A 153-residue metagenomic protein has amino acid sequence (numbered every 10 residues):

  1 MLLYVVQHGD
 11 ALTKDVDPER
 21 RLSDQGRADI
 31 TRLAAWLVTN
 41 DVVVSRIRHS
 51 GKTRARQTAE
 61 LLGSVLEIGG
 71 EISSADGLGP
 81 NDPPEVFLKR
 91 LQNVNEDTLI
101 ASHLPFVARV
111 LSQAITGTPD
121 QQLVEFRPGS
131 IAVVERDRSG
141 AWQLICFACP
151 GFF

Functional and structural regions predicted by a protein language model:
L2-E85, T118, Q122, F126-G129: Active-site-proximal alpha-helix that buttresses catalytic centers in soluble enzyme cores
D10, K52-R54, P105, R138 (+1 more regions): Short, glycine/serine-rich, charged loops/turns that create anion-binding and catalytic segments at active sites
N40-V42, Q92-E96: Glycine-rich phosphate-binding loop signature in dinucleotide/nucleotide-binding domains
P84-V94: N-terminal short leaders/motifs
V94-L99, L104-S130: Non-DNA-binding regulatory cores of transcription-related proteins, predominantly C-terminal effector-binding
T118-I145, P150-F153: Domain-level recognition of soluble alpha/beta enzyme cores, biased toward histidine phosphatases/phosphomutases
